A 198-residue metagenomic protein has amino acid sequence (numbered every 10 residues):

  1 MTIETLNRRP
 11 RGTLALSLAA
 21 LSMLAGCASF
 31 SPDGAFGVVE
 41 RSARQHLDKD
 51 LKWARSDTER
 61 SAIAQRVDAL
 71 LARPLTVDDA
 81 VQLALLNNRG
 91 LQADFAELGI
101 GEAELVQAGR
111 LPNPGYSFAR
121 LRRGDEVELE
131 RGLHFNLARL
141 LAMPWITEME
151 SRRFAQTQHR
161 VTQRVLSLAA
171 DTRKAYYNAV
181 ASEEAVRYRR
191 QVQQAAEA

Functional and structural regions predicted by a protein language model:
T2-L83: Terminal intrinsically disordered/low-complexity segments used for targeting and assembly
V38, V77, V81, L85 (+3 more regions): Hydrophobic alpha-helical structural elements of bacterial secretion/transport assemblies
H134: Helix-loop "lid/cap" segments that line or gate small-molecule binding pockets
